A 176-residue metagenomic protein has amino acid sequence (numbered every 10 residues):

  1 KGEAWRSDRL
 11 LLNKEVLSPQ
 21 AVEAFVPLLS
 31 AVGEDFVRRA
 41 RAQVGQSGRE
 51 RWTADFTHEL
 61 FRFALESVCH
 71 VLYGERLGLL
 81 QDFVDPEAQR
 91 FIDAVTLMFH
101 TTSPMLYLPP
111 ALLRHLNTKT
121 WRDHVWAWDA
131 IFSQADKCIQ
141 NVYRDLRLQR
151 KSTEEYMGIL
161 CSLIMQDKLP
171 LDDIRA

Functional and structural regions predicted by a protein language model:
K1: Active-site substrate-recognition loop segments, prototypically the cytochrome P450 B′-helix/B-C loop
A4-V16, P109-H115: Surface-exposed beta-strand-to-loop junctions that form interaction patches on eukaryotic regulatory domains
V16-V22: A generic structural motif
E23-A176: Cytochrome P450 heme-thiolate monooxygenase catalytic core
